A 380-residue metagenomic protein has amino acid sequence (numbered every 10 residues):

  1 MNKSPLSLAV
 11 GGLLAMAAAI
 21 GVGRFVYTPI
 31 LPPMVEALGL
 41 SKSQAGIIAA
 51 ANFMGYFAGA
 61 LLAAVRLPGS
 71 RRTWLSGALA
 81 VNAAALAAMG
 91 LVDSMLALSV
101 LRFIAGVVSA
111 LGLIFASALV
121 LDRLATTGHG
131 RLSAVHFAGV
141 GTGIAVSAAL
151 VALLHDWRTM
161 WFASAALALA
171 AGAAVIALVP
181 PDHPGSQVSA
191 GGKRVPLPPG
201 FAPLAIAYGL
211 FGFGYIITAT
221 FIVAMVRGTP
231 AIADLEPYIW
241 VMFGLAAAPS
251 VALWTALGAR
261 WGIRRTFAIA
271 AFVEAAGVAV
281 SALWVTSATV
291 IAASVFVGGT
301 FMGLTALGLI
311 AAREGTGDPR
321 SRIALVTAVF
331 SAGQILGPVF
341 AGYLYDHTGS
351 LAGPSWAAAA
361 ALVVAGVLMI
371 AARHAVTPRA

Functional and structural regions predicted by a protein language model:
T28, F201-V241, L245: Extracytoplasmic gate region of multi-pass secondary transporters
A58-D93: Conserved MFS/SLC helix-loop-helix module at the cytosolic interface between two early adjacent transmembrane helices
G59-R71, S250-I263, Y345-D346: Helix-to-loop junctions at the C-terminal end of transmembrane segments in multipass secondary transporters
M95-A97, T126-T127, R131-P180: Helix-loop-helix hairpin linking two adjacent transmembrane segments in secondary transporters
L101-G139: Cytoplasmic helix-loop-helix junction between adjacent transmembrane helices in 12-TM secondary transporters
L111-A125, M302-G317: Intracellular juxtamembrane helix-capping segments at the cytosolic ends of symmetry-related transmembrane helices
R264-G308: C-terminal transmembrane helical hairpin of 12-TM major facilitator-type secondary transporters
G317-S350, A358: A late C-terminal transmembrane helix in Major Facilitator Superfamily
